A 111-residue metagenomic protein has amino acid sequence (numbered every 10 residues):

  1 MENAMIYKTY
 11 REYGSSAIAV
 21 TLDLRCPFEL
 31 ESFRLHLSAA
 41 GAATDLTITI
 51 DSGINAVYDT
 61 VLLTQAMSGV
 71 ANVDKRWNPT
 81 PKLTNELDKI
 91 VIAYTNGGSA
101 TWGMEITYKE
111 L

Functional and structural regions predicted by a protein language model:
M1-E29, Y94-L111: C-terminal interaction-tip segments
K8-Y13, D59-G69: Solvent-exposed serine/threonine-rich low-complexity stretches and specific carbohydrate-binding patches
A19-D23, N55-A66: Local beta-strand/beta-hairpin segments that build beta-sheet-rich folds
V20-L24, N72-P81: Exposed aromatic-hydrophobic patches
E31, T80-G98: Noncatalytic modules at the cell exterior or secretory-pathway interfaces, chiefly beta-strand-rich lectin/adhesion
S32-R34, T47, K89-V91, G103-E105: Beta-strand secondary-structure signal
H36-D45, T95-W102: Extended, low-complexity, turn-rich repeat/linker tracts enriched in Gly/Pro/Ser/Thr and Asp/Glu that occur
G41-T60, I106: Short, surface-exposed beta-strand/strand-loop-strand elements in extracellular ectodomains
